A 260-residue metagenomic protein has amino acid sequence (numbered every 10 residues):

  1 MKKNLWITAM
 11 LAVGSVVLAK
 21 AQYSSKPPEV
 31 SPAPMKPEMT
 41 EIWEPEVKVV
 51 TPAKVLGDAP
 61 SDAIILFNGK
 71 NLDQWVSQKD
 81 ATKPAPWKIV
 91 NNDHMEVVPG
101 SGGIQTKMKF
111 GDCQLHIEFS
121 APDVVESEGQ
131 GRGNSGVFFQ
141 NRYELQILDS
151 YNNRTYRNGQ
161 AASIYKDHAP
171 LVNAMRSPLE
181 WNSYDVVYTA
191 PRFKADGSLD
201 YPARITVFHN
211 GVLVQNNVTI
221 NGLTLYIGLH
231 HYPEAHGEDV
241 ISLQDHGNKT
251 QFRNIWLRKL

Functional and structural regions predicted by a protein language model:
M1-Q22: Bacterial Sec-dependent N-terminal signal peptides
K20-L260: Carbohydrate-interacting regions of secretory-pathway proteins
